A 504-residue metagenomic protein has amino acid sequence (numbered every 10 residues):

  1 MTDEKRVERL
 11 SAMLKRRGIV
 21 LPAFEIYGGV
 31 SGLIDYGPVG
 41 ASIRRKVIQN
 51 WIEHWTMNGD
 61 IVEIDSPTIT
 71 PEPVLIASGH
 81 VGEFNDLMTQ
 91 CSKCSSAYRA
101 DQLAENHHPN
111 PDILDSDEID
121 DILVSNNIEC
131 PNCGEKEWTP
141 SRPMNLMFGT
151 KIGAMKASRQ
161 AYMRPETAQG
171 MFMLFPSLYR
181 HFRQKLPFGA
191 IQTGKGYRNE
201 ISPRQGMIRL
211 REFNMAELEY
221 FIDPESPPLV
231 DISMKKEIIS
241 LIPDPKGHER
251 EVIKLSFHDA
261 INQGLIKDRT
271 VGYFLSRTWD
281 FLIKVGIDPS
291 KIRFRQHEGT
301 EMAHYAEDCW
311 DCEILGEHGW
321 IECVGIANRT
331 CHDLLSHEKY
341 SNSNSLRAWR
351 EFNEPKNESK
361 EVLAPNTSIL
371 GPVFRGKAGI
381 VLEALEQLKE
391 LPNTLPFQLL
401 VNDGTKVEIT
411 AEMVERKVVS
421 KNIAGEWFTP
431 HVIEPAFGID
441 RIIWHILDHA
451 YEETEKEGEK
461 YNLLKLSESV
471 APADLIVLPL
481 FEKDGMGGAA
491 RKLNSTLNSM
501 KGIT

Functional and structural regions predicted by a protein language model:
M1-T504: NTP/phosphate- and nucleic-acid-binding module
